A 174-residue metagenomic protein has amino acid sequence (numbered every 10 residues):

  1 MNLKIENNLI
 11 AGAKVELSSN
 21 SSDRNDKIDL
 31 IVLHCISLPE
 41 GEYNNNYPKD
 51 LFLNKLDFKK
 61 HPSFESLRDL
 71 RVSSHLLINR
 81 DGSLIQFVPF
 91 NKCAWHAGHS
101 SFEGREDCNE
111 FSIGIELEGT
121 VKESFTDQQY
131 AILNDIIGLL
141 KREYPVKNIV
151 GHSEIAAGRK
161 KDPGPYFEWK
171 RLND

Functional and structural regions predicted by a protein language model:
M1-E106: N-terminal catalytic cores of peptidoglycan-degrading enzymes
M1-N8, N25, E106-I113, T120-D174: Basic/polar, cationic surfaces and motifs that engage anionic cell-wall and phosphate/carboxylate ligands
I36, E116-E118: Short loop/turn segments at strand-loop or loop-helix junctions that form parts of catalytic or ligand-binding pockets
L77, G114-E116: Conserved beta-strand segments that form the floor/walls of ligand-binding pockets within enzyme and binding domains
